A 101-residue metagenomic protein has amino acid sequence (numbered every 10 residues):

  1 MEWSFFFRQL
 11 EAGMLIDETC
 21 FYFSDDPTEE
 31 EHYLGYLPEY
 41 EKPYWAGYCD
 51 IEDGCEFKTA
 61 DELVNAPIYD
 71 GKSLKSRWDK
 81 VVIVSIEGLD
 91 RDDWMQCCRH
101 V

Functional and structural regions predicted by a protein language model:
M1-L15: Short, basic/low-complexity N-terminal boundary segments at the transition from targeting/disordered tails
F5-R8, W78-D79, V101: Topology signature of small-to-medium multi-pass alpha-helical membrane proteins
A12-I16, A66, V84: Surface-exposed polar/charged interaction patches
M14-Y48: Amphipathic, interaction-prone secondary-structure segments
G35-R77: Acidic, aromatic-enriched beta-alpha/helix-loop junctions
V82-V101: Low-complexity intrinsically disordered segments
